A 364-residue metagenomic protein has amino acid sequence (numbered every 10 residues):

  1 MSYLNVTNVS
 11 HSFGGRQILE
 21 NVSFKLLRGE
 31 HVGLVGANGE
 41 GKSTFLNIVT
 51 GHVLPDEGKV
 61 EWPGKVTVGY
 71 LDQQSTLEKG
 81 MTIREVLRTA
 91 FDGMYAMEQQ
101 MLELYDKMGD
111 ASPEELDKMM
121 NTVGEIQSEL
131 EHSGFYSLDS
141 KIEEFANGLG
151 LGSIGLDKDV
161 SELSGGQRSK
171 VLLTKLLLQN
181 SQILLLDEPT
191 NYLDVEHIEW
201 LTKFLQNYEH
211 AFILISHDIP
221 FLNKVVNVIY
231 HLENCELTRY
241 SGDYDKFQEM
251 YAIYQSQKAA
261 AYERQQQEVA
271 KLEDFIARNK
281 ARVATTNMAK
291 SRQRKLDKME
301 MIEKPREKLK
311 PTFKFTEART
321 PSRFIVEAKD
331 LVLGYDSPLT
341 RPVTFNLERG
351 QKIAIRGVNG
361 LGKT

Functional and structural regions predicted by a protein language model:
M1-A260, L309, A318-T364: ABC ATP-binding cassette signature C-motif
M250-R306: Intracellular alpha-helical coupling/juxtamembrane segments of multi-pass membrane proteins
F313-F315: Post-kinase regulatory C-tail/linker adjacent to protein kinase catalytic domains
